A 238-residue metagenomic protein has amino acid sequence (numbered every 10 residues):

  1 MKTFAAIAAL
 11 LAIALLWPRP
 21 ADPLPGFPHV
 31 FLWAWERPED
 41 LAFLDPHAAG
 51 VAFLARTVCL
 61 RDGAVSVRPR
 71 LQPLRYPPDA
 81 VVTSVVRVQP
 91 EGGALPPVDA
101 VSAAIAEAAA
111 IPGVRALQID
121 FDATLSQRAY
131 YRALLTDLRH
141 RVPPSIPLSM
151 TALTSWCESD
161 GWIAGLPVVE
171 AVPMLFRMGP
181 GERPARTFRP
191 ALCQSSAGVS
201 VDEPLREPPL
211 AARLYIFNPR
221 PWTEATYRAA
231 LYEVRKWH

Functional and structural regions predicted by a protein language model:
K2-H238: Secreted glycan hydrolases and related glycan-binding modules that recognize and/or cleave
